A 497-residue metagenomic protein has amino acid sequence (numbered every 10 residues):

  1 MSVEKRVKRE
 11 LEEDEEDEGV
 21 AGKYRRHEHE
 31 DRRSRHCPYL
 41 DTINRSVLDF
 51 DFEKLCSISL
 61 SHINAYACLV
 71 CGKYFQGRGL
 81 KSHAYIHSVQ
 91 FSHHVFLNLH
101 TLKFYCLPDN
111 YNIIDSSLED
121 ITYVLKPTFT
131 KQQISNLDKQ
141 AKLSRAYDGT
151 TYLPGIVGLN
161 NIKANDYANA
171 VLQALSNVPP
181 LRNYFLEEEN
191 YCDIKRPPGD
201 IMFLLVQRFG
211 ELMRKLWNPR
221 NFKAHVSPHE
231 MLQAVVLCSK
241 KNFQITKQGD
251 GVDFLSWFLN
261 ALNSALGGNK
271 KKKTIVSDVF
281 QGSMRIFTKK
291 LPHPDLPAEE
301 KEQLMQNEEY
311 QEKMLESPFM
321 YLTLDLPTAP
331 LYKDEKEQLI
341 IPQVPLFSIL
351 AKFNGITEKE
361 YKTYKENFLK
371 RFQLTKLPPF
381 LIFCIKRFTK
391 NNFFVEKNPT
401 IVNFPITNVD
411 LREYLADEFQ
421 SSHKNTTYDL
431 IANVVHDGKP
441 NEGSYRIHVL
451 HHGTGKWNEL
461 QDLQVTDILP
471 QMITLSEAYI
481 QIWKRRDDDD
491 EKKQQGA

Functional and structural regions predicted by a protein language model:
S2-A497: UBL (ubiquitin/ubiquitin-like) substrate-recognition surfaces within cysteine isopeptidase catalytic folds
